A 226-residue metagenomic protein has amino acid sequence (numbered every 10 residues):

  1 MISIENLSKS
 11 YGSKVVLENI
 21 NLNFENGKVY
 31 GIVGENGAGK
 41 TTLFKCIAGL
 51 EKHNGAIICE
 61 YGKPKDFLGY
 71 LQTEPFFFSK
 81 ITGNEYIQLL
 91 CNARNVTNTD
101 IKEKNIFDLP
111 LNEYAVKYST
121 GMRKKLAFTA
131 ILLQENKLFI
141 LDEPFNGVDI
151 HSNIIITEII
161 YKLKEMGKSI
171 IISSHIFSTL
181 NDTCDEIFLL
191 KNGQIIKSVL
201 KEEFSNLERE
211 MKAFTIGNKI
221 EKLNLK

Functional and structural regions predicted by a protein language model:
I2, L17-N19: Conserved structural motif at the start of ABC-family nucleotide-binding domains
V33-E35: The feature captures the beta-strand-to-loop junction immediately N-terminal to the Walker
A48: Helix-to-loop junction immediately C-terminal to a conserved catalytic motif
F128: Hydrophobic anchor residue at the start of the ABC signature
F139-E143: Catalytic Walker B motif of ABC-type/P-loop ATPase nucleotide-binding domains
I150-H151: Helix N-cap at the start of a conserved alpha-helix in ABC-type nucleotide-binding domains
S174-H175: H-loop/switch region of ABC-family ATPase nucleotide-binding domains
